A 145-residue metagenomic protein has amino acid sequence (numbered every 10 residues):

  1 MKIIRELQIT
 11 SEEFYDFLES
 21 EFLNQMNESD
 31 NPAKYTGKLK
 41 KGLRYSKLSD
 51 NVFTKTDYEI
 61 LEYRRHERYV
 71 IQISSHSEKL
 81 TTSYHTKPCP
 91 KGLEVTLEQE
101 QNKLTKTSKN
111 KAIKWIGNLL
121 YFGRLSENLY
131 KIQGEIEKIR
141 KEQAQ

Functional and structural regions predicted by a protein language model:
M1-E6, K55, R68, K79-T81 (+1 more regions): Intrinsic-disorder/low-complexity, polar/charged segments enriched in Ser/Thr/Lys/Arg/Asp/Glu/Gln
M1-K40: Hydrophobic ligand-binding cavity/cleft-lining segments
Q8-E12, L61-H66, H85-E94, K141-Q143: A short, structured loop/turn motif at beta-sheet edges
E13-L18, I60, I71, V95-L97 (+1 more regions): Hydrophobic pocket/interface hotspot
Y15, F122-Q133: Short, hydrophobic/amphipathic alpha-helical packing segments that form internal helix faces or helix-helix interfaces
D30-E78, K141-Q145: Glycine-rich portal/gate segments that line the openings of hydrophobic small-molecule binding cavities
S75-E127: Beta-strand/loop substructures that line and gate deep hydrophobic ligand-binding cavities in soluble
K131-Q145: Charged phosphate-binding loop/patch that engages nucleotide di/tri-phosphates or the phosphate backbone of nucleic
